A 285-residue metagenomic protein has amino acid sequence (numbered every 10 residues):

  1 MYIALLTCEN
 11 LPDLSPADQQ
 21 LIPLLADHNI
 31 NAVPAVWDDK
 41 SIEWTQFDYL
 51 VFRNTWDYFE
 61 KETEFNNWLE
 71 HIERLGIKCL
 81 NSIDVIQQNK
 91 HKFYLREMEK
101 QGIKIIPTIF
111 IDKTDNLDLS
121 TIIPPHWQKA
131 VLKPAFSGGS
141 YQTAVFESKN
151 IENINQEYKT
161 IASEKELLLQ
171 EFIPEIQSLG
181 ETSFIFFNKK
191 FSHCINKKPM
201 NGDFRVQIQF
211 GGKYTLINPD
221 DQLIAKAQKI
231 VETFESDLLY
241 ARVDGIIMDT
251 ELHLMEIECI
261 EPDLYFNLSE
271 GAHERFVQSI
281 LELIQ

Functional and structural regions predicted by a protein language model:
M1-T7, L69-G76, D84-L179, D221-I224: Active-site nucleotide/adenylate-binding loops and adjacent lid/helix of ATP-dependent enzymes
Y2, E9-D112: Conserved N-proximal alpha/beta basic substrate-recognition cap immediately N-terminal to, or forming the N-lobe
F47-F52, S183-F186, E251-D263: A short beta-strand motif that forms the metal-chelation/ATP-contact edge of phosphoryl-transfer active sites
T55, I109, A135, F172-I173 (+3 more regions): Anionic group-transfer/hydrolysis microenvironments
A130, I185, S192-H193, A241 (+1 more regions): Protein kinase-like catalytic core scaffold
S137, K189, M248-E251: Short strand-connecting beta-turns/loops that link adjacent beta-strands
E147-I230, E235, I246: Phosphate-binding site of ATP-dependent enzymes
D221-Q285: ATP-dependent carboxylate activation and anion-phosphoryl transfer catalytic cores that bind Mg-ATP to form
